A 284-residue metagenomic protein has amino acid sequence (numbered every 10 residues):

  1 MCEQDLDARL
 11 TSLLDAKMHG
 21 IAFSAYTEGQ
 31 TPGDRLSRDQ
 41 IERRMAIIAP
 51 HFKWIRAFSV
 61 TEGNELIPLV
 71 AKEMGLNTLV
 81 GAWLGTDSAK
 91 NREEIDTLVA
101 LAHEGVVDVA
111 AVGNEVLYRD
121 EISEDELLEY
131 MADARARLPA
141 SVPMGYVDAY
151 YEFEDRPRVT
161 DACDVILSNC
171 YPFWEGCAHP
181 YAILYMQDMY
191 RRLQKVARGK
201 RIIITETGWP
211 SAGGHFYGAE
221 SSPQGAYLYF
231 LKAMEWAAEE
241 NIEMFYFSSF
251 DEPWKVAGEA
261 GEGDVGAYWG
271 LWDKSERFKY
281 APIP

Functional and structural regions predicted by a protein language model:
M1-D5, R9-A16, Y26, P32-G33 (+2 more regions): Aromatic-rich peripheral "rim/lid" segments of glycoside hydrolase catalytic domains that contact and position glycan
R9-A16, M45-A49, N64-N77, D96-V107 (+3 more regions): Acidic (Asp/Glu)-rich catalytic clusters
A16-D96: N-terminal carbohydrate-binding/catalytic regions of secreted carbohydrate-active enzymes
I21, I48, I55, A110 (+3 more regions): Conserved, mostly hydrophobic/aromatic
L66-P143: Substrate-binding cleft of extracellular glycoside hydrolase catalytic domains
L79, R135-E154, G199-E206, I242-W254: Aromatic-lined carbohydrate-recognition surfaces of secreted/lumenal glycan-active proteins
V107-D108, N114, D148-M186, W209-P210: Aromatic- and acid-rich polysaccharide-binding/catalytic face of secreted or lumenal carbohydrate-active enzymes
Y171-W174, V196-Y227, S248-G258: Active-site clefts of carbohydrate-active enzymes
